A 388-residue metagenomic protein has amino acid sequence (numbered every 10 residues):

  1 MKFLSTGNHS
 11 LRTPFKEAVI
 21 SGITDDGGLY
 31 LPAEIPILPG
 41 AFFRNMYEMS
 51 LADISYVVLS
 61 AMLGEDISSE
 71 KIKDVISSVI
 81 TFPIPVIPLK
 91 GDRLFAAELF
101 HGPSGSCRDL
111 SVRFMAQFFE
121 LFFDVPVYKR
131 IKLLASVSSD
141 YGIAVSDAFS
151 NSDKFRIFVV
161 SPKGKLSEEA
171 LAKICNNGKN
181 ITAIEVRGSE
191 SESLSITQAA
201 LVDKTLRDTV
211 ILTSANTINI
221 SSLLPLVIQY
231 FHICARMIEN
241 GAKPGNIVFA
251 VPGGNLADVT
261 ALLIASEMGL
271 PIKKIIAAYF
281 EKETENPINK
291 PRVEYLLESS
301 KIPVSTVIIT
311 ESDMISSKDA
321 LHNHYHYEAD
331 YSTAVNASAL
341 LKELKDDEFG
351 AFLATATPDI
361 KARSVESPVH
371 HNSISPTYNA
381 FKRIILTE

Functional and structural regions predicted by a protein language model:
M1-E388: PLP-dependent amino-acid enzyme catalytic core
